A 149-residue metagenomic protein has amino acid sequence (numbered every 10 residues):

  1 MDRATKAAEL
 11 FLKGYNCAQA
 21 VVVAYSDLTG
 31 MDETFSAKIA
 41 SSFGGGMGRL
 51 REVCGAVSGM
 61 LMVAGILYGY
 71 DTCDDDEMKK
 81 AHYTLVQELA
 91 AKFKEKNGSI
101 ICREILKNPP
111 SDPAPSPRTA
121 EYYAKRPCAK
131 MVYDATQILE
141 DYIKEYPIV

Functional and structural regions predicted by a protein language model:
M1-T29: Active-site-proximal helix-loop elements at catalytic-domain edges
T5-L12, G44-R51, A120-K125: A short glycine/serine-rich beta->alpha loop
C17, C54, C102: Short cysteine clusters
V23-D27, M62-G69, Q137-D141: Short glycine/serine- and small hydrophobic-enriched flexible loop segments
Y25-S42, I105-D112: Acidic-glycine-rich active-site phosphate/pyrophosphate-binding loop
L28-K38, I66-L85, P147: Phosphate-handling active-site elements
R51-M62: Conserved phosphate/anionic-ligand binding catalytic regions in large, soluble enzymes, centered on
Y83-V149: C-terminal binding/interaction regions
